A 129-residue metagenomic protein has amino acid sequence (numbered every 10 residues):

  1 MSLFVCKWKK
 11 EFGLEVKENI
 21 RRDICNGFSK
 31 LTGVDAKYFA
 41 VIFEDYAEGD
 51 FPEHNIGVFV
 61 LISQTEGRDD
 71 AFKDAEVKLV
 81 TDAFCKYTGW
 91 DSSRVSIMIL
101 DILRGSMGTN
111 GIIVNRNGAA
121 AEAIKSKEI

Functional and structural regions predicted by a protein language model:
M1-I129: Interaction-mediating elements
